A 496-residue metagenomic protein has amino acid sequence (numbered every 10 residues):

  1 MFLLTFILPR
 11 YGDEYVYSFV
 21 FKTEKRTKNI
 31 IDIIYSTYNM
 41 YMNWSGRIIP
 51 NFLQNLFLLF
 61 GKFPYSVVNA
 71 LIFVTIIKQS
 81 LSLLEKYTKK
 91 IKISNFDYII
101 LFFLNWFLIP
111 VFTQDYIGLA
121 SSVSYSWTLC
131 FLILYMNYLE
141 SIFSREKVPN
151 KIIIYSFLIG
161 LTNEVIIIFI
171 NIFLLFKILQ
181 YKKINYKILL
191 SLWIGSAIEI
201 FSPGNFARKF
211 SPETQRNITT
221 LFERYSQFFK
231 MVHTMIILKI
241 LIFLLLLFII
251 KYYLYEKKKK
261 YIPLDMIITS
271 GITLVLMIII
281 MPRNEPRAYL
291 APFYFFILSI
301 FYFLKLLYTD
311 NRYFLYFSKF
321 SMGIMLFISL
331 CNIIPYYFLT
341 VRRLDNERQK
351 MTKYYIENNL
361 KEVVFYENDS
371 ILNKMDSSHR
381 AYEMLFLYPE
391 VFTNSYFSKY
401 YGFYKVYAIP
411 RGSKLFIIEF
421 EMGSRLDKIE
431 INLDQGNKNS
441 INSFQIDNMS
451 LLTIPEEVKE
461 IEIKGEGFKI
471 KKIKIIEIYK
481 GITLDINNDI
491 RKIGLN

Functional and structural regions predicted by a protein language model:
M1-W44, L58-I76, L84-S94, M322-N496: Intrinsically disordered, polar/acidic, low-complexity terminal segments
T5-V67, L119, I154-I272, I279-A288: Transmembrane catalytic cores of multi-pass membrane glycosyltransferases and polysaccharide-assembly enzymes
F73-L84, L129-F143, N171-L179, I242-I250 (+1 more regions): Transmembrane alpha-helical segments
K90-I100, V148-P149, I184-L190, K257-T269 (+1 more regions): Membrane-interfacial loop-to-transmembrane alpha-helix junctions, especially the N-terminal start
N95-E140, N163, I236-L241, T273-F303: Membrane-interface micro-motifs in multi-pass membrane enzymes
P149-K151, W193, L306-C331: Signature aromatic-anchored transmembrane alpha helix within multi-pass, membrane-resident enzymes that catalyze glycan
L264-L274, Y294-L298, F320-F327: Hydrophobic membrane-spanning alpha-helices of multi-pass integral membrane proteins
